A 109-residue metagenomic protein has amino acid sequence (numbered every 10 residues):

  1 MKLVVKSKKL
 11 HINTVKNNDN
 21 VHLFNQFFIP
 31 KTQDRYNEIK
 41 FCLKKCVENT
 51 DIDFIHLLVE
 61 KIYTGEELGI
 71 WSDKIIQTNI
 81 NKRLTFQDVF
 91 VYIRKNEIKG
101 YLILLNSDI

Functional and structural regions predicted by a protein language model:
M1-K40: N-proximal low-complexity "stem/linker" segments adjacent to membrane-targeting elements
T14-N18, V47-D51, R94-I98: Flexible, charged surface loops at secondary-structure boundaries
D19-N25, C46, F54-L57: Hydrophobic targeting segments
V21-H22, Y101-I103: Structural motif
D34-R35, L43-K45, Y63: Short, surface-exposed loop/strand segments
I39-D53: Short, acidic, metal-binding catalytic loop of nucleotide-sugar glycosyltransferases
L58-L102: Active-site-proximal specificity loops/subdomain of glycosyltransferases
L105-I109: The conserved acidic donor/metal-binding loop of glycosyltransferases
